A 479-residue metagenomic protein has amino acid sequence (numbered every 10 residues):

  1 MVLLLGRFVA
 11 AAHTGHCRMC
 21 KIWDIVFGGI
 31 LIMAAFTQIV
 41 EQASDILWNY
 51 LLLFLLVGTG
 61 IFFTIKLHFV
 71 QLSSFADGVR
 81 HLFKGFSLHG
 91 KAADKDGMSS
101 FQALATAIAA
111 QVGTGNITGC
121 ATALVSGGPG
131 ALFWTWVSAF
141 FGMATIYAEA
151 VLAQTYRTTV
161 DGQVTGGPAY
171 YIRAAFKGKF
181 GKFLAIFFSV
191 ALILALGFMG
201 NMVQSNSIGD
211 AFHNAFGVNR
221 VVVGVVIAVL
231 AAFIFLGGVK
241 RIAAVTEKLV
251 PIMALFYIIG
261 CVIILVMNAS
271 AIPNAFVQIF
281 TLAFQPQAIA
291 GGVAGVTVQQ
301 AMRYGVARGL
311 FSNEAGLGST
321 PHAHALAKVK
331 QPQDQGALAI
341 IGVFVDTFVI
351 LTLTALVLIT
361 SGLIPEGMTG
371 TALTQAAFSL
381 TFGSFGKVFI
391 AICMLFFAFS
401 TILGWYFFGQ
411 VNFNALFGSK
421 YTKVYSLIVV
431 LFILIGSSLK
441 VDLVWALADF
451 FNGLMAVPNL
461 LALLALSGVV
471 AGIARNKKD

Functional and structural regions predicted by a protein language model:
A10, L55-T59, V70-V79, F188 (+5 more regions): Membrane-interface loop-to-helix entry segments
I25-A109, T114, V125-G130, G142 (+2 more regions): N-terminal alpha-helical transmembrane segments of multi-pass membrane transport and channel/translocase proteins
A35-F36, K66-Q71, G115-C120, L196-I208 (+5 more regions): Transmembrane helix-loop junctions in multi-pass membrane proteins
F63-T64, S138-G162, R173-N206, D210-I234 (+2 more regions): Helix-loop-helix module between adjacent transmembrane segments
L82-L104, A139, A150, Q154-A195 (+3 more regions): Transmembrane-helix boundary/entry motifs in multi-pass membrane transporters
L88-S126, L152-T155, V160-A175, V190-I193 (+1 more regions): Alpha-helical membrane segments and immediately flanking helix-loop junctions that form or couple to the substrate/ion
F141-E149, V225-V239, V250-S270, R303 (+3 more regions): Selective recognition of specific alpha-helical transmembrane segments in multi-pass small-molecule
Y147-D161, V262-Q278, P286-V293, L326-V329 (+1 more regions): Extracellular/periplasmic helix-exit of transmembrane alpha-helices
